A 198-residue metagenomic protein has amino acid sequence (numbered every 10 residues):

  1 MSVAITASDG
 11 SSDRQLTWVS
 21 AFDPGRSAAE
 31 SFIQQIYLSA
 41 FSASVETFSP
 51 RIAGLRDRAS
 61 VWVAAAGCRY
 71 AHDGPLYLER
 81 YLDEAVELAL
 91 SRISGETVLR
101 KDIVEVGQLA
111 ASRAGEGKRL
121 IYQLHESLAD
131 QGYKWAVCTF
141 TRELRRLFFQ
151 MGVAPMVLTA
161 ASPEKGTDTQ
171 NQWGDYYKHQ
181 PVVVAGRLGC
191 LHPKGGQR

Functional and structural regions predicted by a protein language model:
M1-P24: Conserved N-terminal entry element of GNAT/NAT acetyltransferase domains
Q15, I103, P181: A residue-level signal for beta-strand positions that form part of recognition/binding surfaces within mature
Q15, V19, G67, Q150 (+1 more regions): Structured alpha-helical
W18-V98: A conserved beta-strand-loop-helix scaffold within acyl/acetyltransferase catalytic domains
S49-R51, Y133, Q180-P181: Short, surface-exposed beta-edge/turn micro-motifs
A71, L109-A111, G189: Beta-hairpin (beta-strand-turn-beta-strand) motif
E79-D168: Acyl-donor binding region in acyl/amide transferases
T159-R198: Accessory, usually C-terminal, subdomains that scaffold auxiliary metal cofactors
